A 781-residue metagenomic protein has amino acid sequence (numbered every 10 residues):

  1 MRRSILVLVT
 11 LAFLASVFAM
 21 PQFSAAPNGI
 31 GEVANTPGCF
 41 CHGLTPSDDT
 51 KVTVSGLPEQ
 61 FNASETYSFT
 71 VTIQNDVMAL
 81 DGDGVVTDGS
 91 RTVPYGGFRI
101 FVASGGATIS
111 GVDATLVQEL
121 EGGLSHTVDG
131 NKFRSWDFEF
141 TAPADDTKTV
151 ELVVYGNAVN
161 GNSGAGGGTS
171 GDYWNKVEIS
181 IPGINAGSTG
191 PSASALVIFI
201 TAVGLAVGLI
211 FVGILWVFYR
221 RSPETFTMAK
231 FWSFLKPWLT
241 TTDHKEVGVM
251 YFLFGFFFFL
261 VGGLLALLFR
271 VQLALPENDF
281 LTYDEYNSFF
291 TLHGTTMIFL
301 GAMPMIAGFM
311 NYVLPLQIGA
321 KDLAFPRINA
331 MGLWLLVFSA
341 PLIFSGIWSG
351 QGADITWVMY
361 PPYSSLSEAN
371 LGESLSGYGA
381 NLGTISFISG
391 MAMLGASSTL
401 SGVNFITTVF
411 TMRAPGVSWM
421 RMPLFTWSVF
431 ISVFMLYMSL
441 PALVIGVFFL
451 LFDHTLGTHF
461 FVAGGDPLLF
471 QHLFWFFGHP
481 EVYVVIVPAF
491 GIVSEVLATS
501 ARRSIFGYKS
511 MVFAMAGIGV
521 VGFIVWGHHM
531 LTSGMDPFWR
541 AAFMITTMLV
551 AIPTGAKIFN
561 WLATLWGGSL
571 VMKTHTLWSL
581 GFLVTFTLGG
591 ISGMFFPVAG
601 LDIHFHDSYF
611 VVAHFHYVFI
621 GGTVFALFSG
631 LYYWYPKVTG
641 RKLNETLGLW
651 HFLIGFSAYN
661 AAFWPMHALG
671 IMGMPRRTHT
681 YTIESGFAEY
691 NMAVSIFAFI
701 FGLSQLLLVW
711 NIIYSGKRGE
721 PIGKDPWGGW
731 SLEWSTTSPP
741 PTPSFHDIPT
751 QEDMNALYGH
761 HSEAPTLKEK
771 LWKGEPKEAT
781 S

Functional and structural regions predicted by a protein language model:
R2-L6, L14-E139, K148-G204: Sequence context surrounding c-type heme c attachment/ligation sites in exported
A15-A19, I210-L215: Hydrophobic alpha-helical membrane-insertion segments, chiefly the h-region of N-terminal signal peptides
E65, E139-D146, A556, N560 (+1 more regions): Short, solvent-exposed linear motifs at loop/edge-of-secondary-structure regions
R134, E139-S170, S398-A414, W710-I722: Ser/Thr/Pro-rich, low-complexity mucin-like regions that serve as glycosylated stalks/linkers or repetitive adhesive
S188-G204, V217-S781: Membrane-embedded and interfacial regions of multi-pass energy-transducing membrane proteins
A202-V212: Core hydrophobic alpha-helical transmembrane segments of single-pass membrane proteins
